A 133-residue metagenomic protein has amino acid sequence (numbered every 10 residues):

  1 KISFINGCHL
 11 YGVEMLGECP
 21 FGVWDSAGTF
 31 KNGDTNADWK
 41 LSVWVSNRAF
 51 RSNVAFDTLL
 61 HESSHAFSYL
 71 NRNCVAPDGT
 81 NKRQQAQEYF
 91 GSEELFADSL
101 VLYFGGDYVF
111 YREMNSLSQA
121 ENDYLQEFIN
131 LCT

Functional and structural regions predicted by a protein language model:
K1-I5, V75-G79, Y108-A120: Surface-exposed patches in mature extracellular/periplasmic domains of secreted proteins
I2, V45, H61-S63, L125: Generic structural hydrophobic/aromatic packing signal, biased to beta-strands
G7-H9, V13-V54, S63, Y69: Active-site scaffold of zinc-dependent metalloenzymes
F30, D34-T35, A76-Q84: Surface-exposed intrinsically disordered loops and tails
A49-T58, F90-L95: Soluble non-cytosolic domains of exported or imported proteins
S63-G79, F96, F104-D107: Catalytic Zn2+-binding segment of zinc metalloproteases
Q87-F90, E94, V101-T133: Long, well-structured alpha-helical subdomains associated with metal-dependent extracellular/ecto-lumenal hydrolases
